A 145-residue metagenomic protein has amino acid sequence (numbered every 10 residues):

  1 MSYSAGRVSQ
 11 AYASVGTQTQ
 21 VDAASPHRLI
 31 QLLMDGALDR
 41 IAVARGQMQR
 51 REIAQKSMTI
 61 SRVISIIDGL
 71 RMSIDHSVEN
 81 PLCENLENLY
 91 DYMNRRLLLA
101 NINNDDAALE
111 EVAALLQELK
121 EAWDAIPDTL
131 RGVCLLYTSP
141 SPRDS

Functional and structural regions predicted by a protein language model:
M1-T17: Acidic, low-complexity proline/glycine-rich segments
Q18-Q31: A positional/architectural concept
L38-M58: Short, well-structured hydrophobic secondary-structure segments
K56, V63, L109-V112: Solenoid-repeat scaffolds in large eukaryotic assemblies
G69-E84: Short, solvent-exposed, charged loop/turn and helix-capping segments that join or cap alpha-helices on peripheral
L97-A113: Amphipathic, charged alpha-helical scaffolds that flank and support histidine-based chemistry in signaling
A114-D124: Mixed-charge, glycine-accented linear interaction segment located at domain edges/termini
Y137-D144: Conserved small/polar residues in nucleotide/adenosyl-binding loops
